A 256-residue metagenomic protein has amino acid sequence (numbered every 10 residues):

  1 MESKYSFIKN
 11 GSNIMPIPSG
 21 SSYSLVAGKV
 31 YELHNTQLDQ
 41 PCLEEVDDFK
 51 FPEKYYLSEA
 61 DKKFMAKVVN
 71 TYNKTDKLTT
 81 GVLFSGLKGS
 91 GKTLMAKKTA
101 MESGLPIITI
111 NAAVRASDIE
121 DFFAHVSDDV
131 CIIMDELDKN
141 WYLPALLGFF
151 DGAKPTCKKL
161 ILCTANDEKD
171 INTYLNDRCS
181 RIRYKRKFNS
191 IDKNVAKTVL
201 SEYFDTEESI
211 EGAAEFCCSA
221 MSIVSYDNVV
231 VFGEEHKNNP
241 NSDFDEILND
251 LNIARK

Functional and structural regions predicted by a protein language model:
M1-E32, E45-E53, R178-S180, Y184-K256: C-terminal alpha-helical "lid" subdomain
L43-V82: Pre-Walker A (pre-P-loop) alpha-helix and adjacent loop at the N terminus of AAA/AAA+ ATPase modules, a conserved
K63, A100-D129, L143-P144: Short glycine-rich substrate-engagement loop in P-loop NTPases that contacts/grips substrate
T75-A96: Walker A/P-loop nucleotide-binding motif
K77-L78, V126-D128, P155-K159: Short loop/turn elements that form and flank the Walker-type P-loop nucleotide-binding site in RecA-like NTPase cores
V82, I132-D135: Hydrophobic positions in the central parallel beta-sheet of the AAA+
V114-A116, D138-K139, N166-I171, S190-A196: Conserved nucleotide-binding/hydrolysis micro-motifs of P-loop NTPases
D138-S180, Y184: Conserved catalytic/switch belt of AAA+ P-loop NTPases
